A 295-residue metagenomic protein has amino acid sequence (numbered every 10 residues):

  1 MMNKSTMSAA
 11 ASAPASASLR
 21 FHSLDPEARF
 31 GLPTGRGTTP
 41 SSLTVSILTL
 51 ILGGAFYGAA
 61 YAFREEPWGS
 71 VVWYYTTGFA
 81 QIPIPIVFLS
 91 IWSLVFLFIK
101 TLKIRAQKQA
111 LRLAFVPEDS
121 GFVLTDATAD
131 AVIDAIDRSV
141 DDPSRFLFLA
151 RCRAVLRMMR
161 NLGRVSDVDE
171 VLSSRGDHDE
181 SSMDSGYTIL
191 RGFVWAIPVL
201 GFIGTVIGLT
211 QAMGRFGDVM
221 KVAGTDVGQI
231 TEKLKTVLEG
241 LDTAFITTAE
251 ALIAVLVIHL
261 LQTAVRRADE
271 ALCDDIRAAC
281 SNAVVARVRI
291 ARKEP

Functional and structural regions predicted by a protein language model:
N3-D179, V288-P295: Large intracellular
T39-L50, G176-T210, A244, A249: Transmembrane alpha-helical segments and their cytosolic interface motifs in multi-pass membrane proteins
L52-V71, L200-A223: Juxtamembrane "helix exit" motif at the C-terminal ends of alpha-helical transmembrane segments in multi-pass membrane
E65, L97-L111, A212-V222, T263-E270: Perimembrane helix-loop junctions in membrane proteins
V87, I91-K100, N161, F202-L209 (+2 more regions): Alpha-helical transmembrane segments
D141-R145, M158, L162-V165, M183-G186 (+4 more regions): Conserved phosphate/pyrophosphate-binding and hydrolysis machinery centered on Walker-type P-loop NTPases, extending
A150, A154-R157, D167-S181, S185-R191 (+6 more regions): Short amphipathic alpha-helical coupling elements at transmembrane boundaries
D169, T188, K221-P295: Channel- or pocket-lining gating/hinge segments that regulate access to a cavity or pore
